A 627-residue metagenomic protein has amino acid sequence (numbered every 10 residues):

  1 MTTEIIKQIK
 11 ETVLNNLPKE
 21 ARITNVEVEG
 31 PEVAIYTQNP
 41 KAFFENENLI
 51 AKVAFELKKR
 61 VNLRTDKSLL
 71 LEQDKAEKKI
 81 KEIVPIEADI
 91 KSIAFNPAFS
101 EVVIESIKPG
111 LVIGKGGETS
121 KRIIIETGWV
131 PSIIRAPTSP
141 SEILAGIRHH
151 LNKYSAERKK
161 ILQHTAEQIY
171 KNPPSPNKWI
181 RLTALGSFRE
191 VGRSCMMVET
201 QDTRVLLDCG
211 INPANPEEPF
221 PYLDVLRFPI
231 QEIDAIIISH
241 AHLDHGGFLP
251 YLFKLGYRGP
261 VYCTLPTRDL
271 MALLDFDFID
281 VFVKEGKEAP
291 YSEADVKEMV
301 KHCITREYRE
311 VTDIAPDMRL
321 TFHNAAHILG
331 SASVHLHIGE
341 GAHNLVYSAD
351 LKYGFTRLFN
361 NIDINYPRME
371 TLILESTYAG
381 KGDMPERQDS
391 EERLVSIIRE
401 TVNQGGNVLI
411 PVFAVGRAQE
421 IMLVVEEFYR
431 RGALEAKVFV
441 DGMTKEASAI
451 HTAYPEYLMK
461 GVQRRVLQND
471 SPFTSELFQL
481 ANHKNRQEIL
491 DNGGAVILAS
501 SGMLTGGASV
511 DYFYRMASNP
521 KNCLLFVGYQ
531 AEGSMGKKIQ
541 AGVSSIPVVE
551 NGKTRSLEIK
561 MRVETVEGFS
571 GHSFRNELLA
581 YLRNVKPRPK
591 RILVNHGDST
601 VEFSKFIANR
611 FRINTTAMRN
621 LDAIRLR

Functional and structural regions predicted by a protein language model:
M1-S155: RNA-contacting regions in translation and RNA-metabolism proteins, encompassing KH/S1 modules where present
K52, E56, R60-T65, E126 (+3 more regions): Conserved glycine-bearing catalytic or ligand-binding loops at nucleotide- and phosphate-handling centers of large
N152-Q231, T305-N360, E488-I489, V496 (+3 more regions): Core dinuclear metal-dependent hydrolase active-site scaffold
F188-R193, M197-G259, C263-D269, L274-K301 (+3 more regions): Pre-active-site segment of Zn-dependent metallo-hydrolases
L206-G210, I233-D244, L249, V261-T264 (+9 more regions): Active-site neighborhood of phospho(di)ester-bond hydrolases with catalytic His/Asp-centered motifs
A326-S331, H337-E370, E375-M384, A508-Y512 (+2 more regions): Active-site-proximal loop/helix segments of hydrolase catalytic cores
G354-D441, C523-G528, P547-N614: Cap/insert and terminal regions of metallo-dependent hydrolase folds
L394-M535, E550, N595, A608-R610: Hard-cation-handling environments
